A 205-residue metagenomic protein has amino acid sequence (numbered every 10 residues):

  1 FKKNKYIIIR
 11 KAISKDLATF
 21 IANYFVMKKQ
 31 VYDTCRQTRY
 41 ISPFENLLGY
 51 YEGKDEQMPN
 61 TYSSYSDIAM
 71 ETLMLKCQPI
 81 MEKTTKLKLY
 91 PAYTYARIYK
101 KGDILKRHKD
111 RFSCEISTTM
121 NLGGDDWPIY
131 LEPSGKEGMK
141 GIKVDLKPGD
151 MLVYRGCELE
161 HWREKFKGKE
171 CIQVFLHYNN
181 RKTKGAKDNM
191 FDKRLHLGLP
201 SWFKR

Functional and structural regions predicted by a protein language model:
F1, T94-Y95, I142: Short hydrophobic/aromatic segments of transmembrane alpha-helices and their interfaces
F1-T85: Non-heme Fe(II)/2-oxoglutarate
K2-K3, Y90, E170: A short, polar/charged loop/turn motif at coil->beta-strand junctions and beta-hairpin connectors
Y6-I8, I98, Q173-F175: Ordered hydrophobic segments in well-structured contexts
E56-S63, T72-Y130: Conserved double-stranded beta-helix
K101-W162, E170-V174, N179-H196: Catalytic core of non-heme Fe(II) oxygenases with the double-stranded beta-helix
L197-R205: Low-complexity, Gly/Ser/Thr/Pro-rich intrinsically disordered linker/tail segments
